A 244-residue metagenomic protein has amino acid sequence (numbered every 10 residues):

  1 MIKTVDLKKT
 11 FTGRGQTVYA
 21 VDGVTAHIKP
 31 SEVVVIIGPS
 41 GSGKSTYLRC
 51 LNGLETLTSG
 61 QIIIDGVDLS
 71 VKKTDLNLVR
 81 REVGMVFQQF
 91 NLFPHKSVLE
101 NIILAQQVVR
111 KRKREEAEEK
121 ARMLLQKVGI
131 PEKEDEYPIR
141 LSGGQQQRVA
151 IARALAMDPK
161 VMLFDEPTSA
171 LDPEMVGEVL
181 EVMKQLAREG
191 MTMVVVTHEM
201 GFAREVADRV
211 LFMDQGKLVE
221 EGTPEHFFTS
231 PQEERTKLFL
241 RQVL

Functional and structural regions predicted by a protein language model:
M1-P224: ABC family nucleotide-binding domain
D214-Q215, E221, E225-L244: C-terminal boundary and immediately downstream tail of ABC-type ATPase nucleotide-binding domains
